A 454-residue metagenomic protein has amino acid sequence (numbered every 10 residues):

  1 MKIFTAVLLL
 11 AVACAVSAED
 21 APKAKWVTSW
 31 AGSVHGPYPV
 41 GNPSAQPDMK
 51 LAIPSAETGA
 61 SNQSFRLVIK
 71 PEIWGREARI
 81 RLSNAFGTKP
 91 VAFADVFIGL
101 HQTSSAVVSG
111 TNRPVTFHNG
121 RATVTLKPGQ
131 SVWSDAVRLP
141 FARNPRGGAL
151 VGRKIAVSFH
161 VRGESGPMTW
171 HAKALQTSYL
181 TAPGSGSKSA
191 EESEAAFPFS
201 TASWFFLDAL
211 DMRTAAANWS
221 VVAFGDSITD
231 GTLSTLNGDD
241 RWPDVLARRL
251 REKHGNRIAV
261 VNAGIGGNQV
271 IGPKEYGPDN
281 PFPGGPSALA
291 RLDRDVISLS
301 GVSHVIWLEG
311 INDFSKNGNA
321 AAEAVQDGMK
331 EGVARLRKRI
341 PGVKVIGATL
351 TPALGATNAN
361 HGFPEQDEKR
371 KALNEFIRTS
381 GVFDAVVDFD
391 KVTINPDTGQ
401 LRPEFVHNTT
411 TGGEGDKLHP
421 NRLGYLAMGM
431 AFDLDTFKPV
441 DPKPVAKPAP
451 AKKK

Functional and structural regions predicted by a protein language model:
K2-V7: Sec-dependent signal peptide recognition, specifically the positively charged N-region followed immediately by
A13-A15: N-terminal signal peptide c-region/cleavage motif recognized by signal peptidases
S17-F224, T229-G238, E252-G255, K438-K454: N-terminal secretory targeting modules
S220-G225, T229, I258-G264, S303-L308 (+4 more regions): Structural recognition of the beta-strand scaffold that forms the well-ordered cores of secreted hydrolase catalytic
A223, D230-G231, N237-P273, N280 (+2 more regions): Phosphate-binding active sites in nucleotide-utilizing proteins
S234, I271-A324: Oxyanion-hole/transition-state-stabilizing segment in secreted/luminal serine hydrolases and related acyltransferases
Q269, E275-P281, G285, L289 (+3 more regions): Catalytic His-Asp segment of secreted/periplasmic serine-dependent ester chemistry enzymes
M329-I340: Surface-exposed amphipathic alpha-helices with a cationic face
